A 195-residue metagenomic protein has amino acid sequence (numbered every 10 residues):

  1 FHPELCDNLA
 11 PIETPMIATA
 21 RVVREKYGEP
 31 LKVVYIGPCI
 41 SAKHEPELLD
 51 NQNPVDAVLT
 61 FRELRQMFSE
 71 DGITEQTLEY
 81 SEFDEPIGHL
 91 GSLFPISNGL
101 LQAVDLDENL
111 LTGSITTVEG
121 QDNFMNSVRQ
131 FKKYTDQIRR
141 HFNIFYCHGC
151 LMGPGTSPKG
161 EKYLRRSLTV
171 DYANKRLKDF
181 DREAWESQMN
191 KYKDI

Functional and structural regions predicted by a protein language model:
F1-D194: Iron-sulfur-associated redox domains of electron-transfer enzymes in respiratory and anaerobic energy metabolism
